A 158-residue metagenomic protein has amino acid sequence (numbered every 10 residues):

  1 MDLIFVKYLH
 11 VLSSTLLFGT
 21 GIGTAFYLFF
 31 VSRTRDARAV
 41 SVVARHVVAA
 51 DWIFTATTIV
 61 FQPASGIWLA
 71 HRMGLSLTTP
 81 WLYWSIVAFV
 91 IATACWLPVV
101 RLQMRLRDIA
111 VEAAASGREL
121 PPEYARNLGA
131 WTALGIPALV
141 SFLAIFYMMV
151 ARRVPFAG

Functional and structural regions predicted by a protein language model:
M1-G158: Polytopic transmembrane helical bundles with strong interfacial aromatic enrichment
